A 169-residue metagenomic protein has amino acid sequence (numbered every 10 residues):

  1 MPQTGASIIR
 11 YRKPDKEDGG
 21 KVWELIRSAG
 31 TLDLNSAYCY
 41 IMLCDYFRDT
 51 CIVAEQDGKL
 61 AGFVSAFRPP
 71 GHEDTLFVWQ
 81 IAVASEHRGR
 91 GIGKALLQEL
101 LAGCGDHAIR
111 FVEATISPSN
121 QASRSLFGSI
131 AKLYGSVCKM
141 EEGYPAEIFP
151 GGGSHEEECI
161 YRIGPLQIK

Functional and structural regions predicted by a protein language model:
I8-V22: A short beta-loop-alpha structural element at the N-terminal edge of CoA-dependent acyl/N-acetyltransferase catalytic
E17, E24-T75, W79, A84 (+1 more regions): Acetyl-CoA-dependent GNAT
L25-S28, L96, G103, L126 (+1 more regions): Alpha-helical interaction/dimerization surfaces of two-component signaling modules
V83, G89-A102, S125: Conserved acetyl-CoA-binding loop-helix of GNAT-fold acetyltransferases
K94, P118-M140: Conserved active-site alpha-helix within GNAT-family acetyltransferase domains
C104-P118: Conserved GNAT acetyl-CoA-binding A-motif
L133-K169: C-terminal "cap" of GNAT-fold acetyltransferases
